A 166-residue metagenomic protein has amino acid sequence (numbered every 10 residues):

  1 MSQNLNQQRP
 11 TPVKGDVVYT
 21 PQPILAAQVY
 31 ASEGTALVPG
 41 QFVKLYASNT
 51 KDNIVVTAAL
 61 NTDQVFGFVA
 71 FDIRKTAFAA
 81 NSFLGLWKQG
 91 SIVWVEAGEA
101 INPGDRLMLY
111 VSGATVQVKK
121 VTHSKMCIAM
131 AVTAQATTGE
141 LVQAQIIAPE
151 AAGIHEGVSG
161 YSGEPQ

Functional and structural regions predicted by a protein language model:
M1-Q166: Surface-exposed, low-hydrophobicity beta-strand/loop segments enriched in small/polar/acidic residues
